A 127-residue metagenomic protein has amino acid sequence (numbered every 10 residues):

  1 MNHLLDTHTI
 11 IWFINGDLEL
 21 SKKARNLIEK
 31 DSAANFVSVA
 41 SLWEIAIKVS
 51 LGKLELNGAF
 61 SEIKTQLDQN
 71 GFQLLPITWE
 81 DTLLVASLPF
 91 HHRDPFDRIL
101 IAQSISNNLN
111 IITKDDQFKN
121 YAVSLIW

Functional and structural regions predicted by a protein language model:
M1-V37, K53-T65, Q69, N107 (+2 more regions): Short, well-structured N-terminal submotif of metal-dependent ribonuclease cores
D6, E44, D97, D115: Acidic active-site catalytic centers that drive phospho-/nucleotidyl reactions and related ester hydrolyses
T9, S41, D81, L100 (+1 more regions): Alpha-helix capping/helix-boundary segments
E55-S61, Q69-K114: Active-site neighborhoods of divalent-metal-dependent phosphate/nucleic-acid chemistry enzymes
